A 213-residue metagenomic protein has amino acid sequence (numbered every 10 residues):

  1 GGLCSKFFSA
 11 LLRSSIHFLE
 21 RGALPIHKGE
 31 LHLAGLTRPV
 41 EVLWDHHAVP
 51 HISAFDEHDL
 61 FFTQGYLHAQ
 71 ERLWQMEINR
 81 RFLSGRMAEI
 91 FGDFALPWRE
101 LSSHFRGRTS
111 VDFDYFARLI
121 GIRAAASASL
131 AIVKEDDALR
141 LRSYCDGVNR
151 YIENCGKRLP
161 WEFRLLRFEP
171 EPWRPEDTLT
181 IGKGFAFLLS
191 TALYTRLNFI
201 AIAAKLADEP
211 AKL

Functional and structural regions predicted by a protein language model:
G1-L213: Substrate-recognition/specificity elements adjacent to catalytic centers across diverse enzyme folds
